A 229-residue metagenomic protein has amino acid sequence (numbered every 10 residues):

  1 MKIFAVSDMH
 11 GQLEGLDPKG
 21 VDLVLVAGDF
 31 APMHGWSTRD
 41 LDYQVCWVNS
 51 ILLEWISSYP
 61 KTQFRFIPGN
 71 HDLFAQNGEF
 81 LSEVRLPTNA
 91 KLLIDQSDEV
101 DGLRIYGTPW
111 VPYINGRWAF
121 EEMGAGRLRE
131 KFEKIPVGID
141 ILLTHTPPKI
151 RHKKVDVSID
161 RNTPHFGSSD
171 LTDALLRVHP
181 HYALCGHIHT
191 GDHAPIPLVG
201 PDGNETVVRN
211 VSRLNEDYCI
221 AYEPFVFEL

Functional and structural regions predicted by a protein language model:
A5-S7, V24-D29, Q63-N70, L92-I94 (+3 more regions): Active-site neighborhood of phospho(di)ester-bond hydrolases with catalytic His/Asp-centered motifs
V6-V100: Core catalytic region of metal-dependent phosphoesterases/phosphodiesterases, especially metallo-beta-lactamase-like
H10-G11, A31, D72-L73, W110-Y113 (+3 more regions): Short, solvent-exposed loop/turn segments at secondary-structure junctions
P18, L53-K61, V84-P87, I135-P136 (+2 more regions): Short, conserved loop/helix-junction motifs that constitute active-site signature segments in enzyme catalytic cores
A31, G35-S50, G138-H179: Active-site-proximal segments of metal-dependent phosphoesterases and phosphodiesterases across multiple
S97-D101, D170-V178, Y182, H189-L229: Binuclear metal-dependent phosphoesterase catalytic core
L103-I141, D160-D170: Binuclear metal-dependent hydrolase catalytic cores centered on His/Asp/Glu-rich metal-binding motifs
N115-F120, T146, R151-S158, A194-I196 (+1 more regions): A short secondary-structure junction signal
